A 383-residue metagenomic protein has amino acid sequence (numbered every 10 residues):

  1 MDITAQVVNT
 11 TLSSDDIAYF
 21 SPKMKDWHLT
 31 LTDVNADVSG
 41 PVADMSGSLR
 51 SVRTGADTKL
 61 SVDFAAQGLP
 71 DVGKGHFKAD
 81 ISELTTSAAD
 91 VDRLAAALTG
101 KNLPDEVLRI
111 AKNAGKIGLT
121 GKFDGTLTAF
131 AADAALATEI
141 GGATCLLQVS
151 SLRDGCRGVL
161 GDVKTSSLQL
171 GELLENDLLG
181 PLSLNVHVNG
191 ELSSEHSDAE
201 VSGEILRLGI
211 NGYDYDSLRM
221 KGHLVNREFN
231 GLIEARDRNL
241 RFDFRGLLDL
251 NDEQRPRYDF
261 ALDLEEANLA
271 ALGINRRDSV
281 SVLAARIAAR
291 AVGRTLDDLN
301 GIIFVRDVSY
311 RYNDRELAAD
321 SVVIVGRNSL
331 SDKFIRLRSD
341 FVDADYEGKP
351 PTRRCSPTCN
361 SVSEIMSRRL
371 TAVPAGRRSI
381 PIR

Functional and structural regions predicted by a protein language model:
M1-R383: Interface amphipathic segments
